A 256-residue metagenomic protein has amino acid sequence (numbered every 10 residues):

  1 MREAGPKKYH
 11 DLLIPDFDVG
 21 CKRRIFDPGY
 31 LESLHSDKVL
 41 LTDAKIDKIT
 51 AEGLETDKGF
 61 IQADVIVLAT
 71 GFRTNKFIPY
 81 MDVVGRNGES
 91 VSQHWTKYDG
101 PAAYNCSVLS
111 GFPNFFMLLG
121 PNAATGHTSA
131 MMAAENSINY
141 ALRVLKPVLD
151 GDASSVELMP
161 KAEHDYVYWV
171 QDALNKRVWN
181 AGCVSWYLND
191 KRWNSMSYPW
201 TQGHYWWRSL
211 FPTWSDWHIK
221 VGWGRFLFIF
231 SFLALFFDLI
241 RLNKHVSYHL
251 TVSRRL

Functional and structural regions predicted by a protein language model:
M1-L256: N-terminal FAD-binding dinucleotide-binding subdomain shared by FAD-dependent oxidases/monooxygenases
